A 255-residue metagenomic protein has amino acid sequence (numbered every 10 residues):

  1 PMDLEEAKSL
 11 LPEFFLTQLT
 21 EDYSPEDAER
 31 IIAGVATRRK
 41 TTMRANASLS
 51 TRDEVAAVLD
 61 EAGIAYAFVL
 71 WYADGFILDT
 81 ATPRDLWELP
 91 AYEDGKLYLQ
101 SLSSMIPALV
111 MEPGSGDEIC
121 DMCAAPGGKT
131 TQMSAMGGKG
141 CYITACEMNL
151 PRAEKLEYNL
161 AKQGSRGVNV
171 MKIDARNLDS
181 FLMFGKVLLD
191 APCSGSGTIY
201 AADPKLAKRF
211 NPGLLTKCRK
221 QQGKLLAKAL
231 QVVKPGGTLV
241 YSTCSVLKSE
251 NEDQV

Functional and structural regions predicted by a protein language model:
P1-V255: S-adenosylmethionine
